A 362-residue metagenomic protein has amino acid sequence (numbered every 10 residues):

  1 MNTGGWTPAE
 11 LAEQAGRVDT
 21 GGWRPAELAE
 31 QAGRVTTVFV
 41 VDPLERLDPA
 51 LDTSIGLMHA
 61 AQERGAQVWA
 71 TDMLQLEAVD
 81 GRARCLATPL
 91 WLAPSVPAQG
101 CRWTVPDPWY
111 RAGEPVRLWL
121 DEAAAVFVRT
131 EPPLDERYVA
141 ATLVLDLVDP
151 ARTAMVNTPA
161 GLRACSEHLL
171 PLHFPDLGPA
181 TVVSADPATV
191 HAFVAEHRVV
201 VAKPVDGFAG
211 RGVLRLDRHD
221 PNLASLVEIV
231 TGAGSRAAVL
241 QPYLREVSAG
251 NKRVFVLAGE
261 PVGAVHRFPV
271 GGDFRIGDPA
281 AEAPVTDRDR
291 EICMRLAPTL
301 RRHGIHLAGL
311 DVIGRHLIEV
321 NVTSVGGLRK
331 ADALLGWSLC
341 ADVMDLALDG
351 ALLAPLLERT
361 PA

Functional and structural regions predicted by a protein language model:
T7-P8, R24: Intrinsic disorder/low-complexity segments
Q14-R17, Q31-R34: Intrinsically disordered, low-complexity repeat/linker tracts enriched for polar/charged residues
R34, E45-V183: Conserved N-proximal alpha/beta basic substrate-recognition cap immediately N-terminal to, or forming the N-lobe
F39, F127-V128, Q241: Redox-cofactor binding/interface segments in oxidoreductases and associated redox assembly factors
V40-V41, L47-A50, P284-A362: ATP-dependent carboxylate activation and anion-phosphoryl transfer catalytic cores that bind Mg-ATP to form
T53-S54, P187-A188, A195-V199, V205-H303: Phosphate-binding site of ATP-dependent enzymes
Q62, D149, V194-A195, R301: Anion (oxyanion) recognition and catalysis
